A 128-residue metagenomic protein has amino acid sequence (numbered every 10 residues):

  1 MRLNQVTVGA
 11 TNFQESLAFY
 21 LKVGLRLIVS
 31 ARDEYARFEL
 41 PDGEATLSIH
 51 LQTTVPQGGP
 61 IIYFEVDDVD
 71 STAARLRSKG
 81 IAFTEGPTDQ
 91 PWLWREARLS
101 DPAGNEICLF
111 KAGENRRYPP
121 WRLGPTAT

Functional and structural regions predicted by a protein language model:
M1, D33, W92-W94: Loop/turn position at the start of each blade in beta-propeller repeats
M1-L17, P60-I62, A112-T128: N-terminal beta-strand motif that seeds the catalytic metal site of vicinal oxygen chelate
R2-T11, F38-E39, Q52-K79, R95-N105: Vicinal oxygen chelate
N4, I28, T84-E85: A short, local hydrophobic-aromatic micro-motif
T7-T46: Core segments of cupin and vicinal oxygen chelate
V29-A31, H50-T53, K111-N115: Acetyl-CoA-dependent GNAT
G43-S48, G104-I107: Short, charged/polar, Gly/Pro-enriched secondary-structure boundary elements
A73, R77-T128: Vicinal oxygen chelate
